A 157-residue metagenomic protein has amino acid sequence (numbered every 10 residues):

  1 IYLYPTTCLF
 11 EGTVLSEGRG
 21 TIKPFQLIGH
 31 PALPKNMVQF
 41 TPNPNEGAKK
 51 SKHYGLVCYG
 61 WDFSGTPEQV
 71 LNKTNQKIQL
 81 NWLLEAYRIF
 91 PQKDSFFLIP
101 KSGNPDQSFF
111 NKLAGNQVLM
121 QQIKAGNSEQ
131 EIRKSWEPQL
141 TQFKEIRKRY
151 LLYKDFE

Functional and structural regions predicted by a protein language model:
I1-E11, L15, L71, N104-P105 (+3 more regions): Charge-biased, low-complexity intrinsically disordered regions
I1-K35: A conserved active-site cap/scaffold subdomain adjacent to cofactor or substrate pockets
P24-S135, T141: Conserved functional hotspot residues or short segments at active or partner-binding sites across diverse domains
